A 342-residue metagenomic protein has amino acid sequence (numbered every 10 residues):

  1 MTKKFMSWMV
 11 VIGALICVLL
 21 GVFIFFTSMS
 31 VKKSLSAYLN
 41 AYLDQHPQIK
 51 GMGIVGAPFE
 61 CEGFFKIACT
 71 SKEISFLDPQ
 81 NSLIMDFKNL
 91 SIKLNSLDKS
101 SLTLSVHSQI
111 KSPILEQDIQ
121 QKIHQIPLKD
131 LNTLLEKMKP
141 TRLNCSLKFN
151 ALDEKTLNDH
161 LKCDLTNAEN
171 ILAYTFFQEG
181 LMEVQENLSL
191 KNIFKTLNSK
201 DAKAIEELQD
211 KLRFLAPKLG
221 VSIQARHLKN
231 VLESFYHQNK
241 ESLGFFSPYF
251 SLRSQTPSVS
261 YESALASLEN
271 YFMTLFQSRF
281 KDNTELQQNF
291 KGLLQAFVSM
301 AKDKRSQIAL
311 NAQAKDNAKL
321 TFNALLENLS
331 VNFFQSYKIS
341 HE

Functional and structural regions predicted by a protein language model:
K4-E342: Glycine-rich, small/hydroxylated-residue low-complexity segments
